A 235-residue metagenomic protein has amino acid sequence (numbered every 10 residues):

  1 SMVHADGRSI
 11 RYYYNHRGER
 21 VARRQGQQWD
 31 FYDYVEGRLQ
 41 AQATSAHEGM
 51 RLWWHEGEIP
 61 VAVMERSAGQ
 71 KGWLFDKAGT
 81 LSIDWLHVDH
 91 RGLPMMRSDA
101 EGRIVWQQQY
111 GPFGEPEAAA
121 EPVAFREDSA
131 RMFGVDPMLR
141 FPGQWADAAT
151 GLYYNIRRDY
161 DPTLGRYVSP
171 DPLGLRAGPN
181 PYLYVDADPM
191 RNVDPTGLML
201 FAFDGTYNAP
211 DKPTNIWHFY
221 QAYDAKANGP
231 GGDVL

Functional and structural regions predicted by a protein language model:
S1, I10-E19, W29-R38, M50-I59 (+5 more regions): Aromatic-rich beta-strand edge motifs centered on tyrosine
S1-G7, A22-Q28, A41-H47, V63-A68 (+3 more regions): Beta-turn initiation residues at beta-strand->coil junctions
Q25, R157-R158, F203-N208: Glycine-rich His-Gly loop
A41, G72, A149-T150, A209-D211: Short, solvent-exposed loop/turn elements at domain surfaces
A68-I156: A motif-centric feature for acidic-aromatic and gly/ser/thr-rich catalytic loops and repeats
L86-H87, P94-M96, R140, L183-V185 (+2 more regions): Structural recognition of the beta-strand scaffold that forms the well-ordered cores of secreted hydrolase catalytic
E101-F125, A148-L152, I156-M199: Short turn/helix-capping motifs enriched in Asx and small/polar residues
M199-L235: Active-site- or binding-pocket-proximal scaffold segments within functional domains
